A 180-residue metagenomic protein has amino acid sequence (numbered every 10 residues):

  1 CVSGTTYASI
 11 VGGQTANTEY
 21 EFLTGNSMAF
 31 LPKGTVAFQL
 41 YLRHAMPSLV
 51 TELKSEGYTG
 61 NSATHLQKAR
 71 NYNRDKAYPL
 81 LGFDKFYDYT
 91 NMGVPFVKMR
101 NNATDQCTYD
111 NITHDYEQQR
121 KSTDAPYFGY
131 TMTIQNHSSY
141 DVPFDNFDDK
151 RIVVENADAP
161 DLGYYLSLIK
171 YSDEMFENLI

Functional and structural regions predicted by a protein language model:
C1-I180: Solvent-exposed soluble domains appended to multi-pass membrane proteins
